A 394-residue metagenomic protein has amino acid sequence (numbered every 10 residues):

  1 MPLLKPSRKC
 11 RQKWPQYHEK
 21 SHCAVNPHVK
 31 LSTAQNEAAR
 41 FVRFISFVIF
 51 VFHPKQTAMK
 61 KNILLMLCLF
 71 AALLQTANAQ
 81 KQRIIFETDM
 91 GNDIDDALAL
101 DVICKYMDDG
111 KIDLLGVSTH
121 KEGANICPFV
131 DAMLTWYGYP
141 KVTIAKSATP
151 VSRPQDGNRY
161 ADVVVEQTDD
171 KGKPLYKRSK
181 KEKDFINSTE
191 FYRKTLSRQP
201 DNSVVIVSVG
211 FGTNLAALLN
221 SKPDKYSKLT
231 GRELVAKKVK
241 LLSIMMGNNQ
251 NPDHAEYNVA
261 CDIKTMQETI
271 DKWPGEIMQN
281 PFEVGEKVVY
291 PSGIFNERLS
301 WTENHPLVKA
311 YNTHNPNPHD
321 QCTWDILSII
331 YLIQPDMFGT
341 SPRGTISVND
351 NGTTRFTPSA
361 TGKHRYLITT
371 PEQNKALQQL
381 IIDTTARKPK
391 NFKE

Functional and structural regions predicted by a protein language model:
L3-L4, L31: Leucine-biased recognition of intrinsically disordered, low-complexity hydrophobic segments
Y17, V25, S32, A72-L74 (+2 more regions): Hydrophobic alpha-helical membrane context
V29-A34, A38-K81: Bacterial Sec-dependent N-terminal signal peptides
Q80-E394: N-terminal acidic, glycine/proline-rich low-complexity segments
